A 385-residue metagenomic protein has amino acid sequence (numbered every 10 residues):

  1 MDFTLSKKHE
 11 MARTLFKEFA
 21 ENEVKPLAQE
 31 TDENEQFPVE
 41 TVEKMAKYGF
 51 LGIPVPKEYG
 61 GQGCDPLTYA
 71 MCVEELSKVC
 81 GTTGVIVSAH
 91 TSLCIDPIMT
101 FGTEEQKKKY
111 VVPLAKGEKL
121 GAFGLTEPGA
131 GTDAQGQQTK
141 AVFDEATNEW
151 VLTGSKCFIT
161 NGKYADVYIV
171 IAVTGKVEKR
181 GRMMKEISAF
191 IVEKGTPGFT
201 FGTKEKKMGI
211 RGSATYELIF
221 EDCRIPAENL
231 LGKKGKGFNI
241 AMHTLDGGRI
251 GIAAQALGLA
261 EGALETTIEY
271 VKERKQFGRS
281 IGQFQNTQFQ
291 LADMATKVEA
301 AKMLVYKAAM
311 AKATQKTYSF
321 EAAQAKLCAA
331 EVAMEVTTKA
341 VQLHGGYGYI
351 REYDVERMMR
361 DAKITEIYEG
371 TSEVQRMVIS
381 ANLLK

Functional and structural regions predicted by a protein language model:
M1-A89, F101-Q106, P113-E118, G131-A134 (+4 more regions): Alpha-helical interface subdomain recognition
G49, V73-S77, A172-V173, V192-P197 (+1 more regions): Short Ser/Thr-interspersed hydrophobic loop/turn segments at strand-loop and sheet-helix junctions that line or gate
S92-T100: Helix-loop "lid/cap" segments that line or gate small-molecule binding pockets
L114, G129-T132, F158-N161, R180-G181 (+1 more regions): Short Gly/Pro-enriched turn/cap motifs at secondary-structure boundaries
G117-L125, I171: A short, Trp-centered hydrophobic/proline-enriched beta-strand micro-motif
G136-Q138, G195-R224: Flexible, small-/acidic-enriched active-site or ligand-binding loops
E149-F201: A short core secondary-structure module
E221-I240: Long, acidic (Asp/Glu-rich), low-complexity accessory segments flanking structured domains
